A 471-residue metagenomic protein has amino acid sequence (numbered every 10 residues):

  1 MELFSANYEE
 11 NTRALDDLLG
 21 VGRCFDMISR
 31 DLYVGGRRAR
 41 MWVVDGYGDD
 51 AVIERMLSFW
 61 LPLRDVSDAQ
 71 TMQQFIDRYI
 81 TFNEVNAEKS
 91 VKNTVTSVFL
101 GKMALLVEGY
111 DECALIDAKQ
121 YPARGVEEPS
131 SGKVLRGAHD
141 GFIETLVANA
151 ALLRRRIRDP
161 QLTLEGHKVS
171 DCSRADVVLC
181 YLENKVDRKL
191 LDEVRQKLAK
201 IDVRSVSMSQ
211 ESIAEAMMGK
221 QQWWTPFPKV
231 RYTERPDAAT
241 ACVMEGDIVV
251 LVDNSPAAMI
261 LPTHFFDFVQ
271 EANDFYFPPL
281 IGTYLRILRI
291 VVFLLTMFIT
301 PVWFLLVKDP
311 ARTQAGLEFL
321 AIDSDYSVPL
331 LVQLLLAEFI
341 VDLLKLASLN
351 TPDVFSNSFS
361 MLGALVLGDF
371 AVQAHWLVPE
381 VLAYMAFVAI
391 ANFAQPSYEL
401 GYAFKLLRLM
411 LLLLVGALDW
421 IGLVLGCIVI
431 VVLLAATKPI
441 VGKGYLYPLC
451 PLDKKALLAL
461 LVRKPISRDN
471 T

Functional and structural regions predicted by a protein language model:
M1-V302, L306, P310-T313, F319 (+1 more regions): Membrane-embedded alpha-helical signal segments
R158, A199, K345, V372 (+1 more regions): Short polybasic/polar patches that bind polyanions
V249-V250, A257, T263-L411: Transmembrane alpha-helical segments that form the functional core of multipass membrane systems
P379-V381, M385-T471: Hydrophobic alpha-helical transmembrane segments of membrane transport and translocation systems, primarily multi-pass
